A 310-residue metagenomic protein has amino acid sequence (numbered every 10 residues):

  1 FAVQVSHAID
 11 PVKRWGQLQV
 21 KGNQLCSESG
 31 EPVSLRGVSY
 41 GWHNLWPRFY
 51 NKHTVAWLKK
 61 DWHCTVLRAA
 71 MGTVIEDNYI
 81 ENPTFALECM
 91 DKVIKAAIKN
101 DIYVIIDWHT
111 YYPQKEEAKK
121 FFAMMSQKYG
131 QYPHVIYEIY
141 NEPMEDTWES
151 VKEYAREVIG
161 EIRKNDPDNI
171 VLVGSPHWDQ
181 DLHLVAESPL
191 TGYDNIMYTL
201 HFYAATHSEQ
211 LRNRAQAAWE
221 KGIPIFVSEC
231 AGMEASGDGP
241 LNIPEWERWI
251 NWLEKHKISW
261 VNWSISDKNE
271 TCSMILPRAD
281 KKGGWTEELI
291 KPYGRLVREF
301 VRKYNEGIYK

Functional and structural regions predicted by a protein language model:
Q4-V66, V297-E299, K303-Y309: N-terminal carbohydrate-binding accessory modules
G16, N82-P83, W148, G239: A generic secondary-structure micro-motif detector that highlights 1-2 residue hydrophobic/ambivalent hotspots embedded
S27, D107, E229: Acidic active-site catalytic centers that drive phospho-/nucleotidyl reactions and related ester hydrolyses
S29-V55, M71-T84, A235-D238, K282-E287: Acidic/histidine-rich helix-loop elements that form or flank divalent-metal/phosphate-binding sites at the catalytic
W42, P47, T65, Y103 (+4 more regions): Extracellular glycoside hydrolase catalytic/binding regions
T54-V55, V93, R214, W249: Residues within well-ordered alpha-helices
V55-Y129, P133-V135, N141-M144: Substrate-binding cleft and catalytic face of glycoside hydrolase catalytic domains, especially the flexible beta-alpha
